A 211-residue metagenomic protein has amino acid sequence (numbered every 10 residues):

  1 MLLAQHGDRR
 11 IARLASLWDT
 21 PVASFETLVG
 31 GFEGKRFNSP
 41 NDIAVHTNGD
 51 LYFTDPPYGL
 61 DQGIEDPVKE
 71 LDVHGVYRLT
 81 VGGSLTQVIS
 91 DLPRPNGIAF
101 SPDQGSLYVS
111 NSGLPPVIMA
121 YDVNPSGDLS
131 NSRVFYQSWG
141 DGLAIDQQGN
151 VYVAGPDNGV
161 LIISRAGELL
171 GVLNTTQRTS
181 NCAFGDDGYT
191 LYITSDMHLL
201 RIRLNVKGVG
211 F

Functional and structural regions predicted by a protein language model:
M1-Q5, F32-L51, E70-G75, V88-S106 (+4 more regions): Beta-rich, blade/repeat-based domains predominating in secreted/periplasmic proteins but also intracellular
H6, P56-Y58, S112-G113, P156 (+2 more regions): Short loop/turn segments immediately following the C-termini of beta-strands
D8-P67, V73: Asp-box/WD-like beta-propeller blade repeats and closely related beta-sheet repeat scaffolds
R10-A12, H74-Y77, V117-M119, G159-L161 (+1 more regions): A short loop-to-beta-strand structural motif that recurs across blades of beta-propeller domains
L14-A23, Y77-T86, F135, Q148 (+4 more regions): Flexible "stalk/tail and boundary" regions
L14-T20, A120-D128, R203-F211: Short loop/turn segments immediately following beta-strands, especially the blade-tip and inter-blade linker loops
A23-G30, T86-S90, L129-Q137, G171-T175 (+1 more regions): Beta-propeller fold detector
D55, T80, I89-L92, P102 (+2 more regions): Short, structured patches in soluble enzyme cores that scaffold and shape functional sites
